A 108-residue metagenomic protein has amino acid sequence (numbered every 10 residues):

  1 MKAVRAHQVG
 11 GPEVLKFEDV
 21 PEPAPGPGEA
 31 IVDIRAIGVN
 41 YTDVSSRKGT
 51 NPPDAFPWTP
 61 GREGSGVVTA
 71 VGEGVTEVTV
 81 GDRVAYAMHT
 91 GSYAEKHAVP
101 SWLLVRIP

Functional and structural regions predicted by a protein language model:
M1-V4, A30: Short structural boundary motif marking the start of a folded domain
V4-H7, T69, H97: Conserved hydrophobic/aromatic positions in well-ordered beta-strands
G11-L15, Y41-D43: Short N-terminal binding/cap micro-motifs at the start of the first secondary-structure element
F17-E22, S65-V67, K96-A98, L104: Conserved hydrophobic/aromatic beta-strand scaffold that supports enzyme active sites
E18, S45-K48: Short, acidic/hydrophobic/Gly-rich beta-strand patch recurrent on exposed beta strands that often constitutes part
P21-G38, T50-G91: Glycine-rich beta-strand-centered segment in the early N-terminal region that forms part of a ligand/cofactor-binding
S45, E77, A85-P108: NAD(P)H dinucleotide-binding glycine-rich loop of Rossmann-like/cofactor-binding domains, especially the beta1-alpha1
